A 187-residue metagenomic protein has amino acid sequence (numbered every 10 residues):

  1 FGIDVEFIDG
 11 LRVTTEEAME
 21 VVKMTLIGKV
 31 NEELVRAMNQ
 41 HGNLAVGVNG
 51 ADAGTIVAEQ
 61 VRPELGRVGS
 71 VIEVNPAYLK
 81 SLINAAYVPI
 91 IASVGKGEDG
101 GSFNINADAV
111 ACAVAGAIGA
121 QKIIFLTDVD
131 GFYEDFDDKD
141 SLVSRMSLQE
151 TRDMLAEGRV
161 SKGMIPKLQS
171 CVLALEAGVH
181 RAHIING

Functional and structural regions predicted by a protein language model:
F1-G187: Nucleotide/pyrophosphate-binding catalytic subdomain
